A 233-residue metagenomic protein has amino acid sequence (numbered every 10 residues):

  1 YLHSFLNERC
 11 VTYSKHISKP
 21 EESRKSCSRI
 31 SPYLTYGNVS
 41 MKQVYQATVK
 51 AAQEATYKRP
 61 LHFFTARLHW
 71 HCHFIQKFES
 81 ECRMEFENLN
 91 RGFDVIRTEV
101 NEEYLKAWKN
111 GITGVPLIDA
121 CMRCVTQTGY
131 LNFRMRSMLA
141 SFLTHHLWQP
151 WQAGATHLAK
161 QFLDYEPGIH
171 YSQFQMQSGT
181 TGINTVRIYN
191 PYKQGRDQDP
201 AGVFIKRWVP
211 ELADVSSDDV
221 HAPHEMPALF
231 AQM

Functional and structural regions predicted by a protein language model:
Y1-Y13: Long hydrophobic alpha-helical segments that form multi-pass transmembrane helix bundles in integral membrane proteins
V11-M233: C-terminal catalytic domain of photolyase/cryptochrome flavoproteins, centering on the FAD-binding pocket
